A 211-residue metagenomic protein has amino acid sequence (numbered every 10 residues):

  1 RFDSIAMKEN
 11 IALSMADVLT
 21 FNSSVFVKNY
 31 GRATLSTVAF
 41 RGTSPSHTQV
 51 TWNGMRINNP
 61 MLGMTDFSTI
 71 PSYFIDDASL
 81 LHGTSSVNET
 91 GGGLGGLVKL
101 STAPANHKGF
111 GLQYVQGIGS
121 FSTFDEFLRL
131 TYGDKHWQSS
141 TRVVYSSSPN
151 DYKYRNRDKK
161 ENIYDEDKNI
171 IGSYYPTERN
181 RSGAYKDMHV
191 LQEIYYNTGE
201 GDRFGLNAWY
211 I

Functional and structural regions predicted by a protein language model:
R1-K8, T37, P45-T48, A78: N-terminal periplasmic "start-of-domain" segments of outer-membrane beta-barrel proteins
N10, S14, L35, T65 (+5 more regions): Transmembrane beta-barrel architecture of outer-membrane proteins
A16-N59: Extracytoplasmic beta-strand/coil segments of soluble accessory domains associated with Gram-negative outer-membrane
T20, A33, R41-T43, Y73 (+4 more regions): A short, compositionally biased micro-patch
H47, I57-N58, T84-N88, S148: Short beta-strands and strand-coil junctions in structured, solvent-facing domains, enriched
M55-H82: Short acidic/polar hinge/loop motifs at secondary-structure boundaries that mediate gating or recognition
D77-S79, V87, L97, T102-Y132 (+2 more regions): Short strand-turn segments of transmembrane beta-barrel domains in outer membranes, especially the first one or two
H107, Y132-I211: Periplasmic-side early beta-strands and strand-to-turn transitions of outer-membrane beta-barrels
